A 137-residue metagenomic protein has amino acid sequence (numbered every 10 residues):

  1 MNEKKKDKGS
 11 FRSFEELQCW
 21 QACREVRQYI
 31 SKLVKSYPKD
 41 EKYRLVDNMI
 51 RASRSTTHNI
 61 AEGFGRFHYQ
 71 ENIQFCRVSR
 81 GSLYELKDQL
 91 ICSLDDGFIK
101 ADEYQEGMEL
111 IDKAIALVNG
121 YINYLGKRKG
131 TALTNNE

Functional and structural regions predicted by a protein language model:
M1-E137: Amphipathic alpha-helical assembly/interaction segments
